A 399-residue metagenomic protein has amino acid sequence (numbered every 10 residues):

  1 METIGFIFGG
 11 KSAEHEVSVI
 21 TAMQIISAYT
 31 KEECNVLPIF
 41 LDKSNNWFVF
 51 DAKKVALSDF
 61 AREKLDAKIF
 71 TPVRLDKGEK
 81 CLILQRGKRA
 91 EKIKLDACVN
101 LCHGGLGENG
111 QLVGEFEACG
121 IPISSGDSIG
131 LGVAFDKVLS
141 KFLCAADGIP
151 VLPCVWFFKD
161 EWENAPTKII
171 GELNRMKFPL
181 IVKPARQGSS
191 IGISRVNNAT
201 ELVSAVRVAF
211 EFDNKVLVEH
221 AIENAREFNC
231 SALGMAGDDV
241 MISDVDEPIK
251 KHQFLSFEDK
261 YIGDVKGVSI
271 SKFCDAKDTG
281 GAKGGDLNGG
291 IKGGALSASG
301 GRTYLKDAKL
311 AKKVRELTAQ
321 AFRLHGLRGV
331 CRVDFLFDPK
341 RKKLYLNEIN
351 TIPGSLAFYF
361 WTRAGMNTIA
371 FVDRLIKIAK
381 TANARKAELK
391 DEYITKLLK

Functional and structural regions predicted by a protein language model:
M1-I129, V133-F135, L139, F157-K168 (+1 more regions): ATP-binding N-terminal substructure of ATP-dependent carboxylate-amine bond-forming enzymes
E2, L152, I191, R226-F228 (+4 more regions): Change "...and in nucleic-acid phosphodiester-cleaving endonucleases..." to "...and in nucleic-acid processing enzymes
E2-F8, S12-A13, V19-M23, S27 (+3 more regions): Active-site nucleotide/adenylate-binding loops and adjacent lid/helix of ATP-dependent enzymes
V36, P122-I123, V151, L180 (+1 more regions): Hydrophobic beta-strand scaffold residues
H103-G104, S190, P248-K251, N350-T362: Glycine-rich phosphate/pyrophosphate-binding beta-alpha loops
N197-K277, L305-K309, L344: Phosphate-binding site of ATP-dependent enzymes
V208-V216, Y261-D338: A long amphipathic alpha-helix within ATP-dependent nucleotide-binding catalytic cores
Y304-K309, R328, F337-K399: C-terminal active-site "lid" helix and adjoining low-complexity regulatory extension at the edge of ATP-using catalytic
